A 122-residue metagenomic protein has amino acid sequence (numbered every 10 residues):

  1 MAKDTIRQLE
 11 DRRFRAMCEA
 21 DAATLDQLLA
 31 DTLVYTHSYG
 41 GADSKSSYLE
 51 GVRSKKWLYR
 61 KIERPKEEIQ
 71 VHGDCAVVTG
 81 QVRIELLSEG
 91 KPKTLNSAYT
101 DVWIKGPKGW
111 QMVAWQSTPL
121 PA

Functional and structural regions predicted by a protein language model:
M1-L28, T32-A122: A beta-strand edge to alpha-helix "cap/lid" segment located at domain peripheries
